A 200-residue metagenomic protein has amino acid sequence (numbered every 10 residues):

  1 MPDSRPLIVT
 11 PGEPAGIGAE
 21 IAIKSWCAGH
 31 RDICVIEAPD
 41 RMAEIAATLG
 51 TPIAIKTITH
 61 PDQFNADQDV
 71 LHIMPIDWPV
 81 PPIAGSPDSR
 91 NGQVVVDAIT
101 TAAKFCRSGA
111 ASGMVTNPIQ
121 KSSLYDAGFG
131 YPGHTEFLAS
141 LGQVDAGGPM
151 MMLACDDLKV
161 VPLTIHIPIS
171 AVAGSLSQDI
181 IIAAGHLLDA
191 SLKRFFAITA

Functional and structural regions predicted by a protein language model:
M1-H134, S175-A200: Contiguous, glycine/small-aliphatic-enriched amphipathic segments in soluble metabolic enzymes
A19, P79-I83, G92, V144-P149 (+1 more regions): Residue-level signal for well-ordered alpha-helical segments
C34, D126-D156: Short, acidic/small-residue loops that bind anionic groups at enzyme active sites
L153-L187: Ligand-binding beta-strand-loop-alpha-helix segment within the catalytic cores of soluble metabolic enzymes
